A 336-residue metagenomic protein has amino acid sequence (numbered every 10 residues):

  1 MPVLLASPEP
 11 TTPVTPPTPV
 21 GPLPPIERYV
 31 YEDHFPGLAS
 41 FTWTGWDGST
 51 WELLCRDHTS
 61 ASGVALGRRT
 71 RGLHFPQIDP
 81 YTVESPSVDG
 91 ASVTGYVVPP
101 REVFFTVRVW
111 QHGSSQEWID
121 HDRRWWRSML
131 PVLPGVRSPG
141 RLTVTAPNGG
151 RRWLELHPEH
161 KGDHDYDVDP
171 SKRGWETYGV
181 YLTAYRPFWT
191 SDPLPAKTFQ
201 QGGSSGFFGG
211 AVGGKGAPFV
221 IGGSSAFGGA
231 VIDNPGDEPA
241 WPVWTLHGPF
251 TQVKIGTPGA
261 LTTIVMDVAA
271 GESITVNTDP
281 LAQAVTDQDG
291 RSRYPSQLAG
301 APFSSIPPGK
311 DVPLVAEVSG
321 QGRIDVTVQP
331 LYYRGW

Functional and structural regions predicted by a protein language model:
M1-T82: Polar/acidic, low-complexity leader/linker segments enriched in S/T/G and N/D
P2-P22, L194-W336: Intrinsically disordered, low-complexity segments enriched in serine, threonine, and glycine
Y31, G37-G45, G140-L142, Q252-I255 (+1 more regions): Short polybasic amphipathic segments
L66-F104, D163-D167: Short, solvent-exposed beta-alpha or beta-beta edge segments that form flexible loop/patches at the rim of ligand
S87-I119, K172-F188, V312: Oligomerization/assembly interface segments of phage tail-like spikes and tubes
T94-E155: Long, hydrophobic/aromatic-enriched structural stretches that serve as scaffold segments
S138-P187: Short beta-strand and beta-hairpin "edge-sheet" elements
S171-W189, P193-L194, F199-S204, S224: Extracellular secretory-pathway ectodomains of glycoproteins
